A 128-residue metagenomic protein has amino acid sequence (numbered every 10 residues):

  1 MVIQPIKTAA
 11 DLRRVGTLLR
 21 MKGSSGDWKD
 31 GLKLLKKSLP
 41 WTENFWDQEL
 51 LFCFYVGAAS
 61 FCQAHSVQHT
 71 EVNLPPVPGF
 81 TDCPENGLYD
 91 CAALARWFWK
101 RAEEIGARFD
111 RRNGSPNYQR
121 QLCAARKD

Functional and structural regions predicted by a protein language model:
M1-I3: Aromatic/basic-lined ligand-recognition segments that form π-stacking hydrophobic pockets flanked by Lys/Arg to engage
P5-I6, Y89: A general structural-boundary detector
I6-T8, W46-D47: Short coil/turn linker motifs that delimit alpha-helical repeat modules in TPR/alpha-solenoid proteins
L12: Active-site-proximal binding-pocket segments
V15-G16, R20-D128: Long, ordered, amphipathic alpha-helical scaffolds
